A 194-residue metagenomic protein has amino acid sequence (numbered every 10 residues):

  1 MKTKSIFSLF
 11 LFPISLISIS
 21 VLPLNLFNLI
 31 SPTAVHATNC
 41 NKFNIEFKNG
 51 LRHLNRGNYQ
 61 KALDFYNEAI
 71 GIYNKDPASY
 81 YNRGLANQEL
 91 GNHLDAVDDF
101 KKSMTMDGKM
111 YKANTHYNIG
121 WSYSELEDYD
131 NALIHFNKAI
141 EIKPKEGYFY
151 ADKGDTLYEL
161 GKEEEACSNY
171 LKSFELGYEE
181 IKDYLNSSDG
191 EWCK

Functional and structural regions predicted by a protein language model:
N41-I72: Alpha-helical segment of the N-proximal tetratricopeptide repeat
F43, E163-K194: Terminal, low-structured helical/coil segments at or just beyond the last alpha-helical repeat
F43, P77-A78, Y111-N114, G147-Y148 (+1 more regions): Helix-start (N-cap) detector for alpha-helical repeat units in TPR-like alpha-solenoids, especially tetratricopeptide
K48, N82, E89, N118 (+2 more regions): Canonical tetratricopeptide repeat
N55-R56, E89, E125, E159-L160 (+1 more regions): Register position in tetratricopeptide repeats
